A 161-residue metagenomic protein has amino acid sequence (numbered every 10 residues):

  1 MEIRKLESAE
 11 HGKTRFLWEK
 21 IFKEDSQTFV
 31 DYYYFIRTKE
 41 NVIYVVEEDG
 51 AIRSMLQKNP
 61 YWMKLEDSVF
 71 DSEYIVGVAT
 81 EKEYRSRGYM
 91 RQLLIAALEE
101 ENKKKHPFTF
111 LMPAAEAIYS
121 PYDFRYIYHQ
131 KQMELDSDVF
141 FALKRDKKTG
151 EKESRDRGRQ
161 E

Functional and structural regions predicted by a protein language model:
M1-P60, D67-Y74, F141-E161: Short amphipathic alpha-helix that is part of the acyltransferase structural core
Q57, V69, E81, S86-R87: An N-terminal, globular interaction/scaffold subdomain
Y61-M63, E83, E116: Short coil/turn motifs at secondary-structure junctions
I75-R85, A114: A short, internal acetyl-CoA/4′-phosphopantetheine-binding micro-motif in the GNAT/acyltransferase core
Y84, E101-N102: Hydrophobic pocket-lining residues that define ligand/cofactor binding sites across diverse proteins
Y84-A96: Conserved acetyl-CoA pyrophosphate-binding loop and the N-cap/start of the following alpha-helix in GNAT-like
K103-P107, P113-K131: Conserved active-site alpha-helix within GNAT-family acetyltransferase domains
D123-R145: Active-site/acyl-donor-binding loops of N-acyltransferases
